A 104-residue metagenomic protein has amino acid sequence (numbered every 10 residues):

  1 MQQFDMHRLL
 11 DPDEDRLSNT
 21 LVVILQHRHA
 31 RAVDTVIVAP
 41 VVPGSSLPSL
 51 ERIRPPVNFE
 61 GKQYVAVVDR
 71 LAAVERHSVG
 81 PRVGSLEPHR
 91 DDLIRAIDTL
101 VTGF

Functional and structural regions predicted by a protein language model:
M1-D5, V41-V42, S85, V101-F104: Short N-terminal helix-initiation segments at or just after the protein's N-terminus
Q3-M6, D11-P56: Compact nucleic-acid interaction/catalytic patches
F59-F104: C-terminal terminal-subdomain/extension
